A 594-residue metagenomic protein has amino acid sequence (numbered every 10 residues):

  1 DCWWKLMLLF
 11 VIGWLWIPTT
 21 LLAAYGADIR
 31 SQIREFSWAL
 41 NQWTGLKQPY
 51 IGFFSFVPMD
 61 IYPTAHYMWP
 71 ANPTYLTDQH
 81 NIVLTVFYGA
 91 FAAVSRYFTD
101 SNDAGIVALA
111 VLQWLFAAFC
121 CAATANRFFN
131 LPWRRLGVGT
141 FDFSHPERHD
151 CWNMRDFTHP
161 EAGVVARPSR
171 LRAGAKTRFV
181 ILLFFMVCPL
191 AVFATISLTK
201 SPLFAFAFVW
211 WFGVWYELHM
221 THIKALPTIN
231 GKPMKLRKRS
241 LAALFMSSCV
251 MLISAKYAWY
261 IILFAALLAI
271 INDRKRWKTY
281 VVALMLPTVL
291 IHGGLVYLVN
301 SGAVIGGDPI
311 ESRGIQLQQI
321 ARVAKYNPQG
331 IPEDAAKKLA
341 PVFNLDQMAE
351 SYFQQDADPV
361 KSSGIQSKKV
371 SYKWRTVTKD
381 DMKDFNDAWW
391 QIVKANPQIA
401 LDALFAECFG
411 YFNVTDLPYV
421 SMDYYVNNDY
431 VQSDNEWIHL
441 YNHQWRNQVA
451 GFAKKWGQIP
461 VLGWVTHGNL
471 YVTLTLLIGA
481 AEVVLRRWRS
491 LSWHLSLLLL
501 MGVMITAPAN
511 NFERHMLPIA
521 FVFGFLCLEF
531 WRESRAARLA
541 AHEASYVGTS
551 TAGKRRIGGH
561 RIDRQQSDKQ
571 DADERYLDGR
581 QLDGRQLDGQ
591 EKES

Functional and structural regions predicted by a protein language model:
D1-I17, D156, P168, R172 (+1 more regions): Start-transfer (signal-anchor) and selected internal transmembrane alpha helices of multi-pass inner/ER membrane
C2-A27, E35-N41, P287-V299: Transmembrane signal-anchor helices characteristic of membrane glycosylation enzymes that use polyprenol
A27, F193-L203: Short acidic/glycine- and proline-prone juxtamembrane loop motifs at membrane-interface regions of multi-pass membrane
E35, K47-V111, P518: Short hydrophobic/aromatic helix or loop-helix immediately within or flanking a transmembrane segment in polytopic
K47-H66, A303-Y441: Membrane-proximal stem/loop segments at transmembrane-domain junctions that anchor or position
D103-F116, A406-L497: Membrane-interface anchor segments at the N-terminal boundary of transmembrane helices in multi-pass membrane enzymes
A108-R148, W152-D156, G163-R167, W210: Transmembrane-helix motifs of polytopic, lipid-linked glycan transferases
R239-S254, A266-L267, P287-H292: Membrane-interface alpha helices of multi-pass inner-membrane proteins
